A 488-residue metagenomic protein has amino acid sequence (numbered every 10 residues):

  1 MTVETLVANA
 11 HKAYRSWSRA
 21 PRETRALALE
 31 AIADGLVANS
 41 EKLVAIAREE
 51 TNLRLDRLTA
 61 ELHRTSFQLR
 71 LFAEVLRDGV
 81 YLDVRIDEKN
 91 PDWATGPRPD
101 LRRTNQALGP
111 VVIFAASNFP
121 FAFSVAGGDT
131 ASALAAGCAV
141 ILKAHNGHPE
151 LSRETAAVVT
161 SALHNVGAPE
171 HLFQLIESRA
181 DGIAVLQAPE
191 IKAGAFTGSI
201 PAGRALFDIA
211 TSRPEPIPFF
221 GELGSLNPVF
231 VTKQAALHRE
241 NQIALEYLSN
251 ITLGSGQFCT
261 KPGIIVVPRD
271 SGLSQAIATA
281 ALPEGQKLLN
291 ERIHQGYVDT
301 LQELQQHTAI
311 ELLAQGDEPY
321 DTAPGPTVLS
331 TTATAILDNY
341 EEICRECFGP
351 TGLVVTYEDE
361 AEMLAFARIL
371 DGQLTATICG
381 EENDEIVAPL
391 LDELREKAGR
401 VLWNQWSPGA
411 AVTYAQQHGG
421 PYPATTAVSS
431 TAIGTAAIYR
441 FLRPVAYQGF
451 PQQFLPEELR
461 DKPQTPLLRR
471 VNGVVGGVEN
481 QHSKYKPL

Functional and structural regions predicted by a protein language model:
M1, L245, L253, V267-L374: NAD(P)-dependent aldehyde/semialdehyde dehydrogenase
M1-P99, Y485-P487: N-terminal Rossmann-like NAD(P)+-binding subdomain of aldehyde/semialdehyde dehydrogenases
T24-L29, C138-L151, L172, E215-A235 (+7 more regions): Short loop-to-beta-strand entry elements in the cores of soluble alpha/beta enzymes
Y81-T252, E479, K486-P487: Rossmann-like NAD(P) dinucleotide-binding subdomain of oxidoreductase/dehydrogenase enzymes
N118, G147, A180-D181, I191 (+10 more regions): Short, glycine-/Ser/Thr-/acidic-enriched flexible segments
P319-P324, E360-L455, Y485: C-terminal core of ALDH-fold dehydrogenases
P456-L488: Extended hydrophobic packing segments that form well-structured cores
